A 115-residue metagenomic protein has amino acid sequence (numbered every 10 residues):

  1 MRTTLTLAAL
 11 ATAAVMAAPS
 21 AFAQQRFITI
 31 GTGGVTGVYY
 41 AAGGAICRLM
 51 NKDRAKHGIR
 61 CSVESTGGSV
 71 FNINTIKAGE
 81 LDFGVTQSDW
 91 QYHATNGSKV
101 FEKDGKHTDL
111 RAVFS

Functional and structural regions predicted by a protein language model:
M1, A23-Q24: Absolute protein N-terminus
M1-A9: Bacterial N-terminal signal peptides that target proteins for export
T3-T4, P19, S98: Absolute N-terminal positional cue centered near the fourth residue
A9-A11, A21: Cleavable N-terminal signal peptides
M16-A23: Sec/Tat signal peptide C-region and signal peptidase I cleavage site
Q24-S115: Short, glycine-/small- and polar/acidic-enriched structural segments that line small-molecule recognition paths
